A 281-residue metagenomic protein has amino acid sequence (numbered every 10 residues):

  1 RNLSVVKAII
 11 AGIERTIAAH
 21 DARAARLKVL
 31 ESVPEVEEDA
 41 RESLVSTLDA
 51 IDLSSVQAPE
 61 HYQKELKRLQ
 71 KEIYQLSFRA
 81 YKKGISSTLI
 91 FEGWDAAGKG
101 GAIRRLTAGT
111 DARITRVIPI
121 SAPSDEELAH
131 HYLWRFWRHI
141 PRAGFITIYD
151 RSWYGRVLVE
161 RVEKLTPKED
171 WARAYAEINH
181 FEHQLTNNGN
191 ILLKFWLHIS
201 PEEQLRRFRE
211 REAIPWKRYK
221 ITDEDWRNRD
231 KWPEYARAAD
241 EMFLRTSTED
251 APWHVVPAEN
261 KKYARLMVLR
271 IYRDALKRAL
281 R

Functional and structural regions predicted by a protein language model:
R1-R281: Glycine-rich phosphate-binding loop of ATP-dependent small-molecule kinases
